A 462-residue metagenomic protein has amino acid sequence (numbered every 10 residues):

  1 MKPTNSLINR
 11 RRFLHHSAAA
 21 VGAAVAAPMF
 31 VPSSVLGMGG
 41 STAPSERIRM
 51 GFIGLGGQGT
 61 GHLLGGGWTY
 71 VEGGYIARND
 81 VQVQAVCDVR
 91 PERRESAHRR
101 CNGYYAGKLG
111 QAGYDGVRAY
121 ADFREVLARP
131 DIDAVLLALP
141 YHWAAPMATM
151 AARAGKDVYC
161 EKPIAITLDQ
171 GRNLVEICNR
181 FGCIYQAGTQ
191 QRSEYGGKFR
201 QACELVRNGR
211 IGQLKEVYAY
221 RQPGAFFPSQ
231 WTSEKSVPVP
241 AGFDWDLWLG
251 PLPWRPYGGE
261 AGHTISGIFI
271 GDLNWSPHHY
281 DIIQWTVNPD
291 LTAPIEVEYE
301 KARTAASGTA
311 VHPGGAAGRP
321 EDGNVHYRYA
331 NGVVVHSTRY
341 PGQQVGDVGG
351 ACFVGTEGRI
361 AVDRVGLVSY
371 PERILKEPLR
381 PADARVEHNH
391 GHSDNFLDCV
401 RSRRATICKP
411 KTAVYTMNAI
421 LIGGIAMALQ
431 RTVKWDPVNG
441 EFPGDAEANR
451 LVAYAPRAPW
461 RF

Functional and structural regions predicted by a protein language model:
K2-D157, D169-I184, Q191: N-terminal glycine-/serine-/threonine-rich beta1-alpha1-beta2 phosphate-ribose binding loop of Rossmann-like
L14, E95-H98, N102, R124-L127 (+10 more regions): Non-transmembrane alpha-helical segments in soluble domains of secreted/periplasmic/extracellular proteins
H16-A24, L36-G37, G61, I268-T292 (+3 more regions): C-terminal helical cap and adjacent loop that interface with cofactors, partners, or active-site loops
G22, D157, A165-G242, L247: A contiguous active-site-proximal alpha/beta segment in oxidoreductase catalytic domains
G54, R210-P228, P240, D244-D246 (+3 more regions): NAD(P)-dependent dehydrogenases' Rossmann-like dinucleotide-binding region
K162: Short basic (Lys/Arg) and small-residue
Y195-Y218, W231-E234, R255, L273-A305 (+2 more regions): Oxidoreductase and adenylate-handling cofactor-binding alpha/beta cores
P238, W245-N331: Rossmann-like dinucleotide-binding domain that binds NAD(P)(H)
